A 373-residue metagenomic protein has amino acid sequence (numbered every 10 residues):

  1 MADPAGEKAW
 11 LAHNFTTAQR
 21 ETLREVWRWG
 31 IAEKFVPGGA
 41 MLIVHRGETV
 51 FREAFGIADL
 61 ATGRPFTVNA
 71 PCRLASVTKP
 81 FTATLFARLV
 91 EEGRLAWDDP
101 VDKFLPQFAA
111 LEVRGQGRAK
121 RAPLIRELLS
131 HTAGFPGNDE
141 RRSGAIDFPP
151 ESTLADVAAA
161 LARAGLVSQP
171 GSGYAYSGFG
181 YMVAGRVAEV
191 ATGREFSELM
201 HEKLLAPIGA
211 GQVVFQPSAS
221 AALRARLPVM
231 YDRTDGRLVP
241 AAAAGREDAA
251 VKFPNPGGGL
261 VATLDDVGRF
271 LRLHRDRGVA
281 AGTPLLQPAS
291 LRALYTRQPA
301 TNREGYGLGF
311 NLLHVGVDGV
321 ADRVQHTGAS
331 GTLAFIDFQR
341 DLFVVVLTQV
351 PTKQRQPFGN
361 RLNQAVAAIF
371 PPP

Functional and structural regions predicted by a protein language model:
A2-L11: Acidic/histidine-rich, surface-exposed loop or edge segments in extracytoplasmic proteins
L11-L74, A96, A110-L111, A162-R163 (+1 more regions): Short, conserved catalytic-motif segment at the N-terminal edge
R20-R28, M41, G47, A70-D98 (+3 more regions): Active-site SXXK
A32-A40, A61-L128, S168-S177, N255-G258: Short active-site loop at a secondary-structure junction that contains or immediately precedes the catalytic residue(s)
V50, A334, D341-P351: Short, well-ordered beta-strand elements
F55-G56, A244, Q349: Residue-level structural signal for beta-strand termini and adjacent loop
A58-T67, Q354-Q364: A short, polar/charged loop-to-alpha-helix boundary motif
D59, E112-H326: Short, surface-exposed loop or secondary-structure junction motifs that flank catalytic or metal-binding residues
